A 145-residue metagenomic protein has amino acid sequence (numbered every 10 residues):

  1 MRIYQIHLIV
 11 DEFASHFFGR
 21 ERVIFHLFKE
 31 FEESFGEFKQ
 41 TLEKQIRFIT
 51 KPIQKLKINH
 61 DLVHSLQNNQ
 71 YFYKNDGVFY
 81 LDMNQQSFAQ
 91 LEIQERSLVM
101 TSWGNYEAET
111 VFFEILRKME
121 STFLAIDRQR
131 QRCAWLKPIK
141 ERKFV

Functional and structural regions predicted by a protein language model:
M1-E95, E107-E114, T122, R128-V145: Acidic (Asp/Glu-rich) sequence patches and key acidic residues that form negatively charged surfaces used
